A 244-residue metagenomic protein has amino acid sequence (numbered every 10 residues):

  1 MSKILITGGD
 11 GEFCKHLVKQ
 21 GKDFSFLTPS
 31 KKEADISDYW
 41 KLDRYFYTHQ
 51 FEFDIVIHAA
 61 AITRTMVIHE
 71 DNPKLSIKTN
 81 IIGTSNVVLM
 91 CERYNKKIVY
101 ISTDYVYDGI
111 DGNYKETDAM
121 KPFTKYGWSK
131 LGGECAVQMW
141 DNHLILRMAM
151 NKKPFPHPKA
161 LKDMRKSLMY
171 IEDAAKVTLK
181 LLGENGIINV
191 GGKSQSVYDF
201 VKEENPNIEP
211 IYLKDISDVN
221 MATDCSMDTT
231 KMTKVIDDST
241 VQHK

Functional and structural regions predicted by a protein language model:
S2-D23: N-terminal Rossmann NAD(P)H-binding glycine-rich loop of SDR-like oxidoreductase domains
S25-Y45: Adenosine-cofactor binding site in Rossmann-like domains, unifying the SAM/SAH pocket of S-adenosylmethionine-dependent
Y39-T79: NAD(P)H-binding glycine-rich loop region in Rossmannoid oxidoreductase-like domains and their noncatalytic homologs
I62-K74, I82, T103-F123: Active-site "gating" loop of Rossmann-like NAD(P)-dependent oxidoreductase/epimerase domains
E70-V99: NAD(P)-cofactor binding segment of oxidoreductase domains
K121-A149: Active-site Tyr-X1-5-Lys
M148, K153-G183: Substrate-positioning beta->alpha
V177, L181-D224, D228: Mid/C-terminal beta-alpha module of Rossmann-like enzyme folds, strongest in SDR-family dehydrogenases/epimerases
